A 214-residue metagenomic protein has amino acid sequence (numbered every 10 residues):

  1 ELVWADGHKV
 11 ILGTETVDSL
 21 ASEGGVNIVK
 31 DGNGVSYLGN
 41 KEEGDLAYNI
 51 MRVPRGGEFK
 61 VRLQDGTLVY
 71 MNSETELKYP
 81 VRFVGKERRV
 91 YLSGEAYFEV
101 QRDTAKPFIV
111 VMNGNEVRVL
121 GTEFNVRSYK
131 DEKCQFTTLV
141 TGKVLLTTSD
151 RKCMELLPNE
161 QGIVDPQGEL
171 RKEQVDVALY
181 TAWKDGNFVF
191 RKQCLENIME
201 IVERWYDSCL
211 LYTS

Functional and structural regions predicted by a protein language model:
E1-S214: A residue-level detector for the "anchor" residue at the start of short, highly conserved motifs
